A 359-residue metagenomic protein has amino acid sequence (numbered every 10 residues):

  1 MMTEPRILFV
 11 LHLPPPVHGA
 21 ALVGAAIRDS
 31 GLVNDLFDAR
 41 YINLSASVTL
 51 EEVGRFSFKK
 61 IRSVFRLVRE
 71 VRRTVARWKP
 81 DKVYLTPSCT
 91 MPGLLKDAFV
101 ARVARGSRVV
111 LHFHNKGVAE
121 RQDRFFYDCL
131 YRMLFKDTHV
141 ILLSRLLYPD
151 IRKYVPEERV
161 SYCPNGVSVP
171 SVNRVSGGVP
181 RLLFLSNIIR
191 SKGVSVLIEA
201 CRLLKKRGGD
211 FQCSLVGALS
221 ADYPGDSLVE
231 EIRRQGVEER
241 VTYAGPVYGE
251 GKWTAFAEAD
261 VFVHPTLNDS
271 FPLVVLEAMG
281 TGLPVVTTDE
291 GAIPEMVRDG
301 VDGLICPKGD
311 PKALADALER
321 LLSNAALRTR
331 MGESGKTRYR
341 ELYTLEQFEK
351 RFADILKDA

Functional and structural regions predicted by a protein language model:
L8-V10, R174-R202, C213-L219: Conserved donor-binding/catalytic core segment of Leloir-type glycosyltransferases
Y41-S47, L185, Q212-S227, G245-P246: Glycosyltransferase donor-sugar binding loop
Y131-V172: Donor nucleotide-sugar binding/catalytic pocket of nucleotide-sugar-dependent glycosyltransferases
D226-V247: Nucleotide-activated donor-binding/catalytic signature segment of Leloir-type glycosyltransferases, i.e., the conserved
L267: Aromatic "clamp/platform" in nucleotide-sugar-dependent glycosyltransferases that forms part of the donor/acceptor
P284-T287, V297: Short hydrophobic beta-strand element within catalytic cores of glycosyltransferases and related nucleotide-activated
D299-G300, L304-P311, R320-A325: Conserved acidic donor-binding segment of nucleotide-sugar-dependent glycosyltransferases
A313, R320, L327-L342, F348: A short, well-ordered alpha-helix in the C-terminal region of glycosyltransferases
